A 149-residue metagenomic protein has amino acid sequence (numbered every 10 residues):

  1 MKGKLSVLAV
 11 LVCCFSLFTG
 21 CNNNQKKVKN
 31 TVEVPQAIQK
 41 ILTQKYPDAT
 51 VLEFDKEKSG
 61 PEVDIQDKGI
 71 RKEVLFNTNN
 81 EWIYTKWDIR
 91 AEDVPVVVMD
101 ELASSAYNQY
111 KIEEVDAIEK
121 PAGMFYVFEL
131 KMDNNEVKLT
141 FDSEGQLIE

Functional and structural regions predicted by a protein language model:
M1-L8: Bacterial N-terminal signal peptides that target proteins for export
L17-G20: C-terminal motif of bacterial Sec signal peptides marking the signal peptidase cleavage site
N22-N24: Bacterial signal peptide processing site
T31-V32, Q36-R71: Post-signal-peptide N-terminal segment of Sec-exported extracytoplasmic proteins
E57-G60, K120-M124: Short acidic/glycine-enriched loop/turn segments that link adjacent beta-strands
P61-K86, L130-L147: Amphipathic N-proximal alpha-helical interface segments
N80-N108: Long, charged/polar, surface-exposed segments that mediate recognition or autoinhibition
A103-Q109, E113-E119, G123, F141-E149: Flexible "stalk/tail and boundary" regions
